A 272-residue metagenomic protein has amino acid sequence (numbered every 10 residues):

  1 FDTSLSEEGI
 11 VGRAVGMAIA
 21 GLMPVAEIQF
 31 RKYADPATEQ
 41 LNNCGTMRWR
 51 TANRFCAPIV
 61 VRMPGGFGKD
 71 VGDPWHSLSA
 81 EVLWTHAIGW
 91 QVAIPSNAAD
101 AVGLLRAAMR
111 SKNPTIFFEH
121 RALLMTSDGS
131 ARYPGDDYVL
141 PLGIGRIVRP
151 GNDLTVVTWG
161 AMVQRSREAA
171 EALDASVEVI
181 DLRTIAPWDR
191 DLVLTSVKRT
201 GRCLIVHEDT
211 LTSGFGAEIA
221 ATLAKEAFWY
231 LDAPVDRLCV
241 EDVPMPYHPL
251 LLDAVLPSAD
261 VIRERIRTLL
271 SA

Functional and structural regions predicted by a protein language model:
F1-D2: Short pre-catalytic strand/loop immediately N-terminal to key active-site residues, enriched for Gly-Thr
S6-G9, V15-V157, V163-R165: Conserved thiamine diphosphate
F55-M63, G68-D70, R121-A272: Thiamine diphosphate
